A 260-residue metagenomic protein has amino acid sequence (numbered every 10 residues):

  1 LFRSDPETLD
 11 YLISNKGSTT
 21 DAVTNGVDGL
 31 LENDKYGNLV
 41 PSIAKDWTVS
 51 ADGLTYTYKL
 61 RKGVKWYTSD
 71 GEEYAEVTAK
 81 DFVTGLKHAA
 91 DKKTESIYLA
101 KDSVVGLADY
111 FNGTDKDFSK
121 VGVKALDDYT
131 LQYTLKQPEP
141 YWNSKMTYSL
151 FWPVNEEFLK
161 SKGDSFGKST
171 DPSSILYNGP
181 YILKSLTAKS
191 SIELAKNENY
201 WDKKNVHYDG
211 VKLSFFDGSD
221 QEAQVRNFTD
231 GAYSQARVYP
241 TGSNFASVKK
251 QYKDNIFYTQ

Functional and structural regions predicted by a protein language model:
L1-D5, T55-K59, F82-G85, L131-Q132 (+3 more regions): Short, well-ordered beta-strand elements
F2-A51, L176: N-terminal lobe/hinge region of extracytoplasmic solute-binding protein
P6-I13, G37-V40, W66-T68, Y141-S144 (+2 more regions): Short, solvent-exposed loop/turn elements at domain surfaces
L31, K35, D52, K62-K65 (+6 more regions): Sec-exported extracytoplasmic/periplasmic mature domains
K45-Y98, Q132, N227-D230: Aromatic- and charge-enriched surface segment that lines or borders ligand/interaction sites
K116-K120, D128-Y129, T134-V206: Gly/Pro-rich hinge or "lid" segments in bacterial periplasmic/extracellular proteins
F166-P172, E198-S247: Ligand-site clamp/hinge motif
F245-T259: Ligand-binding "clamshell"
